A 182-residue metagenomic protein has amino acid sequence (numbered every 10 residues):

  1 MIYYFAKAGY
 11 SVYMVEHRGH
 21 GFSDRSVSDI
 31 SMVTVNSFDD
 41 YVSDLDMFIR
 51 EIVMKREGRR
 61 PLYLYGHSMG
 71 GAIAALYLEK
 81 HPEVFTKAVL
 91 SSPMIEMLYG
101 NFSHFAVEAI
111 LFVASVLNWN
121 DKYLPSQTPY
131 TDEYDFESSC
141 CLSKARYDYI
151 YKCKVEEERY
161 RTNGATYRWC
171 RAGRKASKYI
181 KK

Functional and structural regions predicted by a protein language model:
I2-S28: Conserved alpha/beta-hydrolase
Y3, K7, M54, L76-K80 (+1 more regions): Short, well-ordered alpha-helices that flank and scaffold nucleotide-derived cofactor binding pockets
G9, G58-R60, V84-F85: Short loop/turn motifs at secondary-structure junctions
D24-S31, C153-V155: A short small-residue
V33-M54: Alpha/beta-hydrolase active-site loop
R56-S68: Alpha/beta-hydrolase fold nucleophile elbow
M69, I73-T162: Alpha/beta-hydrolase-fold enzymes
R161-K182: Conserved serine/cysteine hydrolase catalytic core
